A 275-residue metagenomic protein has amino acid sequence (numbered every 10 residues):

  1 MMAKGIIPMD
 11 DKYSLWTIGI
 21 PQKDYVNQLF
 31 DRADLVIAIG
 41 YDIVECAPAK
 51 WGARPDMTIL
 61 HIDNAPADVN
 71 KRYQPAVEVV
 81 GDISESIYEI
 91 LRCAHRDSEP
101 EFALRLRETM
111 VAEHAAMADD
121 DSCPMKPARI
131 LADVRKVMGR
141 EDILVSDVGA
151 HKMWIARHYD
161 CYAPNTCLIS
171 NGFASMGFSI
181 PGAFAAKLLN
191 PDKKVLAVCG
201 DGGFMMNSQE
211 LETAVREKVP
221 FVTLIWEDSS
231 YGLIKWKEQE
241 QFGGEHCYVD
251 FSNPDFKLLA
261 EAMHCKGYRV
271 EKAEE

Functional and structural regions predicted by a protein language model:
M1-A3, D142: Redox- and metal-dependent alpha/beta enzyme cores, enriched for Fe-S-associated oxidoreductases and cofactor-handling
A3-L106: Glycine-rich, acidic loop regions that bind phosphate or pyrophosphate groups
I6-M9, L15, V69-R72, E78-V80 (+2 more regions): Thiamine diphosphate
I18-Q28, P75-D82, S98, A118-K126 (+4 more regions): Catalytic cores of large soluble enzymes that bind and process phosphate-bearing ligands
N27-Q28, A132, Q209-E212: Alpha-helical segments flanking ligand/cofactor-binding loops in enzyme cores
L35, I143, K194-L196: Structural motif
A38-G40, D63, D147, V198-C199 (+1 more regions): Short beta-strand segments
E108-K187, D192: Active-site diphosphate/adenylate-binding microenvironment
